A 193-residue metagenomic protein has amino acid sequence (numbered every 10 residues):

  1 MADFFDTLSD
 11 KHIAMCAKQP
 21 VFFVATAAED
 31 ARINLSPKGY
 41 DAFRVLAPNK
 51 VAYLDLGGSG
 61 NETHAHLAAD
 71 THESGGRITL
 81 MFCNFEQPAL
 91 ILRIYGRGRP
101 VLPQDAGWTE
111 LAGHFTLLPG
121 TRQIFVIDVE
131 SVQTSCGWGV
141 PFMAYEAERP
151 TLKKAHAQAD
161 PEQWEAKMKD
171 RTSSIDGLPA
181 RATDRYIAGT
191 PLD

Functional and structural regions predicted by a protein language model:
M1-D193: Binding-site signature for planar aromatic cofactors or substrates
